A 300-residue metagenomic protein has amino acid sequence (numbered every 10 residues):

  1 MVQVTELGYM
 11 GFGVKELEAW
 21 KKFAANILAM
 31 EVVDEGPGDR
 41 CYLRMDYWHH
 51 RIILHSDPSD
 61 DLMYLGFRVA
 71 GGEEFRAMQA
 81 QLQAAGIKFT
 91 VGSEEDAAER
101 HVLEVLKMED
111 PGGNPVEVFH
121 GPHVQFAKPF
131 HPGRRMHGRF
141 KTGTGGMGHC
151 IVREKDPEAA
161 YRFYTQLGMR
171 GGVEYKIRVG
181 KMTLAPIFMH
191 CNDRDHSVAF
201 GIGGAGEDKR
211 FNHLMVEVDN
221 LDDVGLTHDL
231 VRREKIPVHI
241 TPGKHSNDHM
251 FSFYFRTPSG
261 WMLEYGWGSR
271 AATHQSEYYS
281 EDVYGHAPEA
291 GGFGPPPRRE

Functional and structural regions predicted by a protein language model:
M1-E18, L62-F67, V124-E158, R170 (+3 more regions): N-terminal beta-strand motif that seeds the catalytic metal site of vicinal oxygen chelate
V2, G8-H50, V152-H196: Core segments of cupin and vicinal oxygen chelate
E6-K15, D57-Q83, E104-D110, G145-K155 (+2 more regions): Vicinal oxygen chelate
W20-A25, L82, G113, A160-Y164 (+3 more regions): Conserved active-site tyrosine of GNAT-family acetyltransferases
E35-P37, M45-A70, V91-E95: Conserved donor-binding loop and adjoining core beta-sheet/short helix segment in diverse acyl/aminoacyl transferases
Q83-G143, R178, A185-M189, K235-E300: Vicinal oxygen chelate
G112, E158-R170, I177-G180, G204-A205 (+2 more regions): Double-stranded beta-helix
R194-V198, I202-K209: Flexible internal linker/loop segments at domain or repeat junctions
